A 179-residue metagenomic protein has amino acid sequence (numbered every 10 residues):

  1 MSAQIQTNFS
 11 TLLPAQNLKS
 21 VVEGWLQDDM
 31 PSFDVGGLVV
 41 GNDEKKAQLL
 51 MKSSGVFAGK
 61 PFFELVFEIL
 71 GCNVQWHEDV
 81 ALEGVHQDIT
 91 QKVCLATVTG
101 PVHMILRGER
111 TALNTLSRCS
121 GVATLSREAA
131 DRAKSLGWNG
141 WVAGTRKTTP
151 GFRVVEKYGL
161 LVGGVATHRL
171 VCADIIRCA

Functional and structural regions predicted by a protein language model:
S2-A179: Acidic/glycine-rich phosphate/pyrophosphate-binding loops and surrounding catalytic core that coordinate Mg2+
